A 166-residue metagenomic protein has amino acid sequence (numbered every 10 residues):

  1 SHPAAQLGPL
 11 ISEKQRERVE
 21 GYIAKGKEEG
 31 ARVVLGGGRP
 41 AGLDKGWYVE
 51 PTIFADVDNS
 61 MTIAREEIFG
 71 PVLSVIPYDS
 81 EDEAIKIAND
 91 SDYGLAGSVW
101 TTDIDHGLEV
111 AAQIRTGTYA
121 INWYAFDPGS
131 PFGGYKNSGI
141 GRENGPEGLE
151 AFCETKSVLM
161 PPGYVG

Functional and structural regions predicted by a protein language model:
L7, I23, E28, A41 (+1 more regions): Conserved C-terminal structural/oligomerization subdomain of aldehyde/semialdehyde dehydrogenase
L10-E20: Short beta-strand to alpha-helix junction loop
G30-R39: Short secondary-structure junctions
